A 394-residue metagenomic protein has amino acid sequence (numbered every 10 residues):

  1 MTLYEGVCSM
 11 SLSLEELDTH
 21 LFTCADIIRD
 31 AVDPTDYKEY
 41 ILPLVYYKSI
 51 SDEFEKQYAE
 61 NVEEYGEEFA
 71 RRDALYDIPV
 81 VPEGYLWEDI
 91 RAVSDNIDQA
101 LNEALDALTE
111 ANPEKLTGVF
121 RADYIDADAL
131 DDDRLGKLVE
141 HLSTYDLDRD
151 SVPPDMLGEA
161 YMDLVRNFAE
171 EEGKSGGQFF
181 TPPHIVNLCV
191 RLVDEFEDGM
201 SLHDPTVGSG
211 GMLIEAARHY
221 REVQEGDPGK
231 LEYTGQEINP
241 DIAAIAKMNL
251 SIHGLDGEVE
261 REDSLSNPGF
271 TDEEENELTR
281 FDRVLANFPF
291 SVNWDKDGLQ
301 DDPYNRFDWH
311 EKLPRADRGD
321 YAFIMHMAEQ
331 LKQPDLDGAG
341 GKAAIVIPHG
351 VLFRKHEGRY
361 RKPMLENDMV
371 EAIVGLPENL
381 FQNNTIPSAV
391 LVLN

Functional and structural regions predicted by a protein language model:
M1-V193, E197-D198, E258-R261, S266-G269 (+1 more regions): Non-catalytic, mostly N-terminal accessory regions of nucleic-acid modification and defense proteins
E16, E197, P228, N276-L278 (+3 more regions): A generic fold-level signal
H20, I27, D36-S49, A243 (+1 more regions): Conserved Class I SAM-dependent methyltransferase catalytic core
F54, Y220-Q224, L331: Active-site catalytic pocket residues across diverse enzymes, especially alpha/beta-hydrolases
A111-E114, M200, F270-L278, K332-G341: Intrinsically disordered, low-complexity coil segments
E171, Q178, E273-N276, A328-L331 (+1 more regions): Replace "in large, NTP-powered and nucleic-acid-processing enzymes" with "in large, NTP-powered factors and other
S175-A286, S291-N293, D297-D301, F307-H310 (+4 more regions): Conserved S-adenosyl-L-methionine
